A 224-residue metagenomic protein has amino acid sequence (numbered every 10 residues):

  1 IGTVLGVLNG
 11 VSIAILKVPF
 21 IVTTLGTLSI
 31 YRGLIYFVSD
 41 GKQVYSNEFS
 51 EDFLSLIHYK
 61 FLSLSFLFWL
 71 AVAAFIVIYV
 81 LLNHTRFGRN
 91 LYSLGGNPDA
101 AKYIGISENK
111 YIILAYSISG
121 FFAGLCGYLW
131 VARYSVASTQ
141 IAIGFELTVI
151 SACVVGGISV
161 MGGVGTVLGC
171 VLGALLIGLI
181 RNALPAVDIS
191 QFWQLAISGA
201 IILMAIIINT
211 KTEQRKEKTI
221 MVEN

Functional and structural regions predicted by a protein language model:
I1-T27, L172-G173: Alpha-helical transmembrane segments within multi-pass membrane transporters and channels
G2, L28, R32-G33, L70-L81 (+4 more regions): Hydrophobic core segments of alpha-helical transmembrane domains in multi-pass membrane transport and ion-translocation
G6, S117, A123, R133-S198: Transmembrane alpha-helical segments in multi-pass inner-membrane proteins
L16, F20-H84, Y111-L114, R133-A142 (+1 more regions): Transmembrane helix-bundle core of multi-pass membrane transporters and related energy-transducing complexes
L16-V18, T85, I106, G165 (+1 more regions): Membrane-helix interface residues
F20-V22, F66, N90, K110 (+2 more regions): Residue-level recognition of membrane-helix boundary sites in multi-pass small-molecule transporters
F87-I112: Short cytoplasmic-facing helical segments at TM-TM junctions of multi-pass membrane proteins
Y103-K110, N182-N224: Cytosolic-side transmembrane-helix boundaries in multi-pass membrane proteins
